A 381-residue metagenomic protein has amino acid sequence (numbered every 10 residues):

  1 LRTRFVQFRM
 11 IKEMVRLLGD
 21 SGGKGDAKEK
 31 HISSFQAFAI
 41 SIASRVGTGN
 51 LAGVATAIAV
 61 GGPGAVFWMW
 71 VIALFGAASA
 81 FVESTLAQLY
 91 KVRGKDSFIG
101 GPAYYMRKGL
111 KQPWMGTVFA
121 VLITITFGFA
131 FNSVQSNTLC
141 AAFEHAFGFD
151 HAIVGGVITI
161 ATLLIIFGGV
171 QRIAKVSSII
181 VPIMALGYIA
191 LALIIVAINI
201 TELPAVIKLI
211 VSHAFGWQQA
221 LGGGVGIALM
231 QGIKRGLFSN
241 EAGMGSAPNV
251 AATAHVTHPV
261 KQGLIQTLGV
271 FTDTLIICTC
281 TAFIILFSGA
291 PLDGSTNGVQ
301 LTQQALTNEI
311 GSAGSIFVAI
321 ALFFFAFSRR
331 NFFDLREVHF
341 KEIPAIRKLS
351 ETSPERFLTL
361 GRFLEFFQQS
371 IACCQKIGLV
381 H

Functional and structural regions predicted by a protein language model:
L1-E13, A59-D96, T272-T279, H381: Extracellular loop-to-transmembrane helix junctions
L1-T48, A59-A65, F363: N-terminal alpha-helical transmembrane segments of multi-pass membrane transport and channel/translocase proteins
F5-V15, N137-F143, D150-I198, L203-V211 (+4 more regions): Membrane-interface loop-to-helix entry segments
D26-I58, L86-L89, K95-A103, R107 (+2 more regions): Alpha-helical membrane segments and immediately flanking helix-loop junctions that form or couple to the substrate/ion
I72-D96, P102-A103, R107-N137, A141-I165 (+2 more regions): Helix-loop-helix module between adjacent transmembrane segments
F75-E83, G156-V170, V181-T201, K234-R235 (+2 more regions): Selective recognition of specific alpha-helical transmembrane segments in multi-pass small-molecule
V82-L89, K95, L191-L209, W217 (+4 more regions): Extracellular/periplasmic helix-exit of transmembrane alpha-helices
L110-M115, A319-L364, G378-H381: C-terminal membrane-solvent junction of multi-pass transporters and transport-like membrane proteins
